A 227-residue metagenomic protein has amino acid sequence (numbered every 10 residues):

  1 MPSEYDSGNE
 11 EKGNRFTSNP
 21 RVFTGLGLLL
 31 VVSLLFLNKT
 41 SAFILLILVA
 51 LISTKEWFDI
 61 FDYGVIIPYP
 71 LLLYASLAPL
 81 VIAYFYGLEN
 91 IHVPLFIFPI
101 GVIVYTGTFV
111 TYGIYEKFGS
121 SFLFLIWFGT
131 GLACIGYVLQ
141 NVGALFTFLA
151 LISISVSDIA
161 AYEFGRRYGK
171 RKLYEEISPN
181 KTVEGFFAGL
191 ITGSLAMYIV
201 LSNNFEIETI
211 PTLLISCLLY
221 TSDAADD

Functional and structural regions predicted by a protein language model:
P2-T182, F186-S216: Membrane-embedded alpha-helical bundles of polytopic integral membrane proteins
Y220-D227: Conserved small/polar residues in nucleotide/adenosyl-binding loops
